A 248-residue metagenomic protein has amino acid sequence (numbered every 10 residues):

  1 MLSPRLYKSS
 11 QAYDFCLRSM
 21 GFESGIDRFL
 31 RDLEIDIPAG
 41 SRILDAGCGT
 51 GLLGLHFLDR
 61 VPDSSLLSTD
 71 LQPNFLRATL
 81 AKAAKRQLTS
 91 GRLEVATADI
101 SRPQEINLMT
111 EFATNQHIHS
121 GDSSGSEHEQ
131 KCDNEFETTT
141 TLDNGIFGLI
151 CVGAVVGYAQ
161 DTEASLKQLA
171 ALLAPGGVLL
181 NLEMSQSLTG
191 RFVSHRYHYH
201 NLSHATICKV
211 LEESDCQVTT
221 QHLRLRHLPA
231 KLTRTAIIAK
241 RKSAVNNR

Functional and structural regions predicted by a protein language model:
A12-F29: Conserved SAM-binding loop and adjacent beta-strand
G40-G49: Conserved class I S-adenosyl-L-methionine
T50-A113, G125: Class I SAM-dependent methyltransferase SAM/SAH-binding core
I106-N115, N134-I150: A short acidic, Gly/Pro-enriched loop at the edge of an enzyme's catalytic core that lines a small-molecule cofactor
G148-D161: A short SAM/SAH-binding and catalytic strip from SAM-dependent methyltransferases
E163-P175: A short glycine-rich, Lys/Arg-flanked "PGG" loop and its adjoining helix->strand segment in the class I
G177-E183: Conserved beta-strand signature within the Rossmann-like core of class I S-adenosyl-L-methionine
G190-T206: Acceptor-substrate binding/catalytic loop of class I
